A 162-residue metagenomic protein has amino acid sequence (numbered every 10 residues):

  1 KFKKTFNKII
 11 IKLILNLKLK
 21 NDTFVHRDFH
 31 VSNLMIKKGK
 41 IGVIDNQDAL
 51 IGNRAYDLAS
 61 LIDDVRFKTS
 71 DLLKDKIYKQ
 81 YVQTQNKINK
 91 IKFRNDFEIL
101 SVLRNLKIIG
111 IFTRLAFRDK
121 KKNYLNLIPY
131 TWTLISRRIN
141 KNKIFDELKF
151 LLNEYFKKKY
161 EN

Functional and structural regions predicted by a protein language model:
K1-H26, M35-K38, G42-I44, D64 (+2 more regions): ATP-dependent phospho-/nucleotidyl transfer catalytic cores
K1-T5, S32, D75-I77, K120-L134: Short alpha-helical "patches" and their helix-cap loops
F29: Hydrophobic HxD+1 residue recognition
L34, I51-N53: Conserved protein kinase catalytic core
D45-A49: Activation of the activation-loop gatekeeper triad in protein kinase-fold domains
R54-I88, V102-D119, T131-R138: Active-site activation/catalytic loop segments of kinase-like enzymes and analogous catalytic loops in related
I88-E98: Acidic, serine/threonine- and proline-rich low-complexity regulatory regions
G110-N162: ATP/Mg2+ or Mg2+-diphosphate-binding catalytic cores that bind nucleotide phosphates or diphosphates via glycine-rich
